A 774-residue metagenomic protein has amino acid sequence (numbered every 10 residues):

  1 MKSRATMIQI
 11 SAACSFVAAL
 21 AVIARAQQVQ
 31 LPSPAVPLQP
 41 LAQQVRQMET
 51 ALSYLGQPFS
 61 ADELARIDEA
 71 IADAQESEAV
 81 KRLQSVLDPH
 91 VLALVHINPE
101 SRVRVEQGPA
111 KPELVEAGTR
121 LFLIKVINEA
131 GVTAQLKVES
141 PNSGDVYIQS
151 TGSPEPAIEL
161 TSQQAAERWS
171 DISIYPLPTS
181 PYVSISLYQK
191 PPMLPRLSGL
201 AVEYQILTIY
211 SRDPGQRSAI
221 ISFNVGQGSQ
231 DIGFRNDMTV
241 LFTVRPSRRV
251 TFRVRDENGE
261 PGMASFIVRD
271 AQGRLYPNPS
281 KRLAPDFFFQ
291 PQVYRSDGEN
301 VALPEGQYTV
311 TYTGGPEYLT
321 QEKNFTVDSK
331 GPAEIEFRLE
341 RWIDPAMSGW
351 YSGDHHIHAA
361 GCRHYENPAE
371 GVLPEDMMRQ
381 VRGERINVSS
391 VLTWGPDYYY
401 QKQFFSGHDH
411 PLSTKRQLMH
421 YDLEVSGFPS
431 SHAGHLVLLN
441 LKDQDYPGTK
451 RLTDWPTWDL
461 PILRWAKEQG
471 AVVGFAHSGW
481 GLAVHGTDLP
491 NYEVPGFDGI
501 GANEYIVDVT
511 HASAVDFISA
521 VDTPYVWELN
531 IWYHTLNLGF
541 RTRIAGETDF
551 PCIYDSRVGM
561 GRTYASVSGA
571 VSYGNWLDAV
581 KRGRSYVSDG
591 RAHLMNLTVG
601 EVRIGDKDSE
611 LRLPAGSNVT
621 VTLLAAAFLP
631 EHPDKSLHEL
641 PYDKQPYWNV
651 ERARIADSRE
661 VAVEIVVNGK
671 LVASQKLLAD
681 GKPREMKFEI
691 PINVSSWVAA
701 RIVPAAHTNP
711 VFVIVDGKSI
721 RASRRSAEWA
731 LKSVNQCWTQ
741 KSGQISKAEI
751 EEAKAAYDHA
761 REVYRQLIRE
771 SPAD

Functional and structural regions predicted by a protein language model:
M1-M7: N-terminal secretory signal peptides that target proteins for export/translocation
S11-A21: Bacterial N-terminal signal peptides
A24-Q28: Boundary at the C-terminal end of the N-terminal hydrophobic targeting segment
P34-Q39, Q47, A61, D68-V244 (+4 more regions): Long, low-hydrophobicity ectodomains and other hydrophilic envelope-associated domains
A35-E63, S265-I267, Y351-H356: Mature N-terminal segment immediately following signal peptide/propeptide cleavage in secreted/periplasmic
P40-T50, D62, R66-E69, E78 (+8 more regions): Extracytoplasmic/secreted proteins, especially bacterial periplasmic and envelope-associated proteins
A166-Y182, L187-Y204, S211-N236, S247 (+8 more regions): C-terminal functional module detector
E317, Q321, A346-I544, T548 (+1 more regions): Catalytic cores of extracellular degradative/oxidative enzymes
